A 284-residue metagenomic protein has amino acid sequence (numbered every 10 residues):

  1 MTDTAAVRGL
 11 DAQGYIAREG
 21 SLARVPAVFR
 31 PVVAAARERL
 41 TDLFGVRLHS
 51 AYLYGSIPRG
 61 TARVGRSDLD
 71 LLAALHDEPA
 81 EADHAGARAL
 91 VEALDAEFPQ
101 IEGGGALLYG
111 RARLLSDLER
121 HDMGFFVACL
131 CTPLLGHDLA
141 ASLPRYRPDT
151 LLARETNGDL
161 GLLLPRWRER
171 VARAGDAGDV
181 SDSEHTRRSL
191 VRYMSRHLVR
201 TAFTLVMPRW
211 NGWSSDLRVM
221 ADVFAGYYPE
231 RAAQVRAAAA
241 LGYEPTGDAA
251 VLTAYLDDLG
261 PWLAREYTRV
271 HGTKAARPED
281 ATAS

Functional and structural regions predicted by a protein language model:
M1-S50, R231, V235, A283-S284: Helical scaffold of the NTase/Pol beta-like nucleotidyltransferase catalytic core
T2-A6, L139-S284: Conserved nucleotidyltransferase catalytic core and NTase-mimicking acidic/glycine-rich helix/loop elements in nucleic
D3-V28, V32, R88-S189: Conserved NTP/Mg2+-binding pocket subregion across the NTase superfamily
R37, V91, A221: Generic structural marker for isolated residues within well-ordered, non-membrane alpha-helices of soluble domains
R47-G55, I101: Short acidic amphipathic segments
L53-A89, G105-L108: Catalytic metal-binding acidic patch
R66, D122, Y193, H197: Short, well-structured alpha-helical interface segments that form or flank functional binding sites
